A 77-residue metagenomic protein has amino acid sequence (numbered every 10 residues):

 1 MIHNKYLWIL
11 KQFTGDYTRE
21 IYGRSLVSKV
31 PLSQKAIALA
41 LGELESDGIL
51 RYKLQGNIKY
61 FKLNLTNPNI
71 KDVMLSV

Functional and structural regions predicted by a protein language model:
M1-Y6, E20-Y22, Q55-L75: Short, cationic-aromatic polyanion-contact patches
L7-Q12: Pre-recognition alpha-helix immediately N-terminal to the DNA-recognition helix within helix-turn-helix or winged-helix
T14-T18: Short helix-capping/hinge SLiMs at alpha-helix to coil transitions
G23-V30: A short acidic, leucine-rich amphipathic alpha-helix
K35: Key DNA-contact positions within bacterial/archaeal DNA-binding proteins
L41-G42: Short, hydrophobic-biased segments on the C-terminal half of alpha helices that form "recognition helices"
E45-L54: A short, conserved structural fragment
